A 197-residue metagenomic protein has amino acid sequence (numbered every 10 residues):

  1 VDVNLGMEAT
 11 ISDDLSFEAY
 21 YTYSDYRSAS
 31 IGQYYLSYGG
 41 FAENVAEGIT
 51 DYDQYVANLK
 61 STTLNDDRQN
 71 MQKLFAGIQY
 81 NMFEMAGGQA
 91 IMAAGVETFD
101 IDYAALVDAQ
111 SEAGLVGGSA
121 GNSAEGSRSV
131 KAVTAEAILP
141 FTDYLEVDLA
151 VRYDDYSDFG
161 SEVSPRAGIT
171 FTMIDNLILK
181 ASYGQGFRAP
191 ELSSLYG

Functional and structural regions predicted by a protein language model:
V1-R128, R188-G197: Surface-exposed, low-complexity loop segments enriched in small/polar and acidic residues
Q33, E97-T98, G117-G197: Structural signature of Gram-negative outer-membrane beta-barrels, strongest in the C-terminal barrel of TonB-dependent
